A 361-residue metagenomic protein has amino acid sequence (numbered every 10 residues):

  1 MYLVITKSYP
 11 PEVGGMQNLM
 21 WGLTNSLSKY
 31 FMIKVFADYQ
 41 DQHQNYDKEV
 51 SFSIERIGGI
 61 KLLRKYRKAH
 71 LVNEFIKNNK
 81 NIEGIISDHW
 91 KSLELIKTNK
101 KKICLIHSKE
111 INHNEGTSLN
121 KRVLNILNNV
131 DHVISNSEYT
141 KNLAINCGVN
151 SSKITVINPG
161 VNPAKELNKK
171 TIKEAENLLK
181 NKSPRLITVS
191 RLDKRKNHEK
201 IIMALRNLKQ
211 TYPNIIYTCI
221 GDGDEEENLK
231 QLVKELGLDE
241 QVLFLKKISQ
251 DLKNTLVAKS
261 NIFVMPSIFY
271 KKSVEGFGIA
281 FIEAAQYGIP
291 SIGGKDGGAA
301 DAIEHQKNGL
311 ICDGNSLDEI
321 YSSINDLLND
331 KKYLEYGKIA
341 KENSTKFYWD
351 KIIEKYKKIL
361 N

Functional and structural regions predicted by a protein language model:
L3, I134, L178-K196, I202-L205: Conserved donor-binding/catalytic core segment of Leloir-type glycosyltransferases
T6-V13, L19-R64: N-terminal strand-loop element at the rim of the active site of nucleotide-sugar-dependent glycosyltransferases
I86-S92: Short His-centered aromatic/hydrophobic patch
Y139, G160: Carbohydrate-associated surface elements
P184, N214, Q241, E319 (+3 more regions): A short, well-ordered alpha-helix in the C-terminal region of glycosyltransferases
E227-I248: Nucleotide-activated donor-binding/catalytic signature segment of Leloir-type glycosyltransferases, i.e., the conserved
A258-S273, I289: Acidic donor-binding loop of glycosyltransferase active sites
H305-Q306, L310-L317, D326-K331: Conserved acidic donor-binding segment of nucleotide-sugar-dependent glycosyltransferases
